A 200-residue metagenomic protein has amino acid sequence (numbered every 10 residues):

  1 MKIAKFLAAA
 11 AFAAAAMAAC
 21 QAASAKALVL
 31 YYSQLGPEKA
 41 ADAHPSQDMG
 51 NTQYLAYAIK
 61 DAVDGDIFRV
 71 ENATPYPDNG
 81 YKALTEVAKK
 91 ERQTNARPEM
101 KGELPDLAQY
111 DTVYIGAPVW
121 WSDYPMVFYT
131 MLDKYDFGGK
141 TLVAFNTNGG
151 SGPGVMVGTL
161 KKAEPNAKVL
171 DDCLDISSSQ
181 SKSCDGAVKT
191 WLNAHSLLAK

Functional and structural regions predicted by a protein language model:
M1-A10: Bacterial N-terminal signal peptides that target proteins for export
A13-C20: N-terminal signal peptide c-region/cleavage motif recognized by signal peptidases
C20-Y110, K189-K200: N-terminal beta1-alpha1-beta2 submodule of the flavodoxin-like/Rossmannoid cofactor-binding fold
A27-L28, H44-P45, P153-S178: Extracytoplasmic metal-acquisition and chelation regions
A40-S46, I115-P118, A144-G150, L174-S179: Second-shell loop/turn segments in exported
M49, Q53, Y57, P125 (+2 more regions): Short, surface-exposed alpha-helical segments at coil->helix boundaries
P77-K168: Helix-loop-strand module that forms the ligand-binding subsite of alpha/beta enzymes
K168-K200: Glycine-rich phosphate/pyrophosphate-binding loop and the adjoining helix
